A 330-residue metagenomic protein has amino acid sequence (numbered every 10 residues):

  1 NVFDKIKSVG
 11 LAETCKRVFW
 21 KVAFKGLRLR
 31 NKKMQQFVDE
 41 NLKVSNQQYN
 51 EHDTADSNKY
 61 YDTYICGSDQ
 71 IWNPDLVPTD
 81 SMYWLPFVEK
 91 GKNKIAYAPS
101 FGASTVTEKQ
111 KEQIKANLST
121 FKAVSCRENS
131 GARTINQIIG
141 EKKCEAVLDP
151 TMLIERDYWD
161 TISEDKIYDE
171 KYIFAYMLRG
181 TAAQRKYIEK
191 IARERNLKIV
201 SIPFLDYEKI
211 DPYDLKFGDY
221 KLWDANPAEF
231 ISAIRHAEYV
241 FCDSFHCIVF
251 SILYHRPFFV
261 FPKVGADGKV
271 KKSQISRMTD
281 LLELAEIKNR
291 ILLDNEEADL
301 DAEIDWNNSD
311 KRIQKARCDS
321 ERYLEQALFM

Functional and structural regions predicted by a protein language model:
N1-M330: Active-site anion-handling motifs in enzyme catalytic cores
